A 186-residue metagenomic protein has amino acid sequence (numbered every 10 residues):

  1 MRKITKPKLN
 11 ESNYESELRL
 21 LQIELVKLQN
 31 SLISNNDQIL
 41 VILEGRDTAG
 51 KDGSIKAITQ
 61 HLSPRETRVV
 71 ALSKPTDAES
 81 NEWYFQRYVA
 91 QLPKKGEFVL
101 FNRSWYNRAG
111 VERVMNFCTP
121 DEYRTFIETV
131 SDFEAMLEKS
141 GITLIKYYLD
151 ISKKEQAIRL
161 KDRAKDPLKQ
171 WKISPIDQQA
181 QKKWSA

Functional and structural regions predicted by a protein language model:
M1-A186: Glycine-rich phosphate-binding loop of ATP-dependent small-molecule kinases
